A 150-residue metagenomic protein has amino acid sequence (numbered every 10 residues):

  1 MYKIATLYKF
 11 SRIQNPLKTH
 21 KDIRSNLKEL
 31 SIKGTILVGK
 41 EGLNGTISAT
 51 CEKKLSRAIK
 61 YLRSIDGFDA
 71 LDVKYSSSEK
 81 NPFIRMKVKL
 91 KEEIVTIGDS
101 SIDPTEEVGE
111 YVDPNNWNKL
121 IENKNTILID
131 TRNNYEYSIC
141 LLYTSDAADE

Functional and structural regions predicted by a protein language model:
M1-I13: Short glycine-/aliphatic-rich beta-strand segments at the starts of folded cytosolic domains
F10, K40-S48, I65-I127, T131-I139: Flexible, polar/low-complexity N-terminal or interdomain linker segments that lie immediately upstream of folded
I13-L30: Short amphipathic alpha-helix segments
P16, K33, A58, Y75-S77 (+1 more regions): Acidic, two-metal ion nucleic-acid-processing modules in DNA metabolism proteins
I23, R57-S64: Short amphipathic alpha-helices in soluble, non-transmembrane regions that often serve as interface/regulatory elements
G34-G39: Short beta-strand
S48-K54: Helix N-cap motif at beta-to-alpha junctions
Y143-A148: Conserved small/polar residues in nucleotide/adenosyl-binding loops
